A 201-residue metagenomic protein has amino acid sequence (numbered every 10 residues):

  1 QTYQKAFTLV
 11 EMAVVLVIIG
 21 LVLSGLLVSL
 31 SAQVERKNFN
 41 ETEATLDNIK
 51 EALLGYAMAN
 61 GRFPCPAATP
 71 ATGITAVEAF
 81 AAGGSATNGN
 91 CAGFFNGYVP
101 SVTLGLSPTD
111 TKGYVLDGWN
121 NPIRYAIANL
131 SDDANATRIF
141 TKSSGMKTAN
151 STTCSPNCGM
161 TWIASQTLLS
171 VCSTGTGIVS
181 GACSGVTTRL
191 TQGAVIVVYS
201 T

Functional and structural regions predicted by a protein language model:
Q4-V34: N-terminal single-pass transmembrane signal-anchor helix
A32-T201: N-terminal pilin/flagellin-like segments and related low-complexity appendage regions
